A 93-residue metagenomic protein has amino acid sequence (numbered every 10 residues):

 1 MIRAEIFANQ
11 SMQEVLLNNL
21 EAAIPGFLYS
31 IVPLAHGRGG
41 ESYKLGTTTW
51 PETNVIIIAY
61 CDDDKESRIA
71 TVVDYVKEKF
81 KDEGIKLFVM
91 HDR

Functional and structural regions predicted by a protein language model:
M1-R93: Positively charged, small/polar-rich N-terminal and surface patches that mediate targeting and assembly and bind
